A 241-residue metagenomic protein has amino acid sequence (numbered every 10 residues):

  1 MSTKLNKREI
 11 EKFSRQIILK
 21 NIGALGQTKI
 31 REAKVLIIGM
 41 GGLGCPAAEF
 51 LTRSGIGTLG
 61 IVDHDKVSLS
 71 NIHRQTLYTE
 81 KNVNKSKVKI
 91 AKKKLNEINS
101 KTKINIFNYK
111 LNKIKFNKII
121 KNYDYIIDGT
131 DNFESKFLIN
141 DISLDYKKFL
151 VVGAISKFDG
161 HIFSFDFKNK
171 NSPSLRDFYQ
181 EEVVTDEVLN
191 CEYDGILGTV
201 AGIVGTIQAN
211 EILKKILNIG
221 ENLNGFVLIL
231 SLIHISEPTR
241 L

Functional and structural regions predicted by a protein language model:
M1-S236, R240: Adenine nucleotide-associated cytosolic modules
